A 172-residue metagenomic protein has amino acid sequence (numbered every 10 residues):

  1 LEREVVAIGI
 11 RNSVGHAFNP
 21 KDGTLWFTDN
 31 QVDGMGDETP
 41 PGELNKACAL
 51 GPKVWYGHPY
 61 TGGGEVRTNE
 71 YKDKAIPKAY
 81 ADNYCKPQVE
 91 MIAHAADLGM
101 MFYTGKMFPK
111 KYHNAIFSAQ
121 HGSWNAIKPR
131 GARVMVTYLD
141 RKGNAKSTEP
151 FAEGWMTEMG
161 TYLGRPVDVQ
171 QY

Functional and structural regions predicted by a protein language model:
L1-E4, I10-G154, E158-G164, Q171-Y172: Beta-propeller domain segments
